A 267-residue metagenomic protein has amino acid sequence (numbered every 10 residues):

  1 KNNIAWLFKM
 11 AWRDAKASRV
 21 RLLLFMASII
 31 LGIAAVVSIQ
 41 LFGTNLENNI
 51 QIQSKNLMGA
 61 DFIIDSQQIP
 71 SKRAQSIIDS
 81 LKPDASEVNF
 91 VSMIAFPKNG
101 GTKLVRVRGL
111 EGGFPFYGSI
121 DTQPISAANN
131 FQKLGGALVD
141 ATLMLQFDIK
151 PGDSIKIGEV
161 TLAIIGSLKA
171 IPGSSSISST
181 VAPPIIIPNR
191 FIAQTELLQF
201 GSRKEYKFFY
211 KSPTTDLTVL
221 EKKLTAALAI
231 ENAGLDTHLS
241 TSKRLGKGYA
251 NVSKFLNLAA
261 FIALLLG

Functional and structural regions predicted by a protein language model:
K1-L265: Membrane transport/envelope proteins' first extracytoplasmic loop
